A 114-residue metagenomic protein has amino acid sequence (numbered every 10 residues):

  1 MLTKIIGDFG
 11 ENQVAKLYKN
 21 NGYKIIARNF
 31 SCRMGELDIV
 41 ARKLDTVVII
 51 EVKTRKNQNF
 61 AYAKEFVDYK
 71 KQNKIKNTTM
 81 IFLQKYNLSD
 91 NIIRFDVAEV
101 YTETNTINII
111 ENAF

Functional and structural regions predicted by a protein language model:
M1-R28: Acidic-basic catalytic patches of nuclease active cores, encompassing PD-(D/E)XK and other metal-cofactor nuclease
K24, V47-I49, I92: Hydrophobic "anchor" residues on beta-strands that sit immediately upstream of conserved functional sites
N29, K53, D96-A98: Solvent-exposed beta-strand sheet faces enriched in polar/charged residues
C32-G35, T104: Short acidic/glycine-enriched loop/turn segments that link adjacent beta-strands
L37-Q58, V67, I75: Conserved catalytic cores of phosphodiester-cleaving nucleases, focusing on short active-site segments
F60-L88: Mid-chain, well-packed structural core segment of small domains
Q84-F114: Domain-level recognition of nuclease-like catalytic cores that cleave nucleotide substrates
